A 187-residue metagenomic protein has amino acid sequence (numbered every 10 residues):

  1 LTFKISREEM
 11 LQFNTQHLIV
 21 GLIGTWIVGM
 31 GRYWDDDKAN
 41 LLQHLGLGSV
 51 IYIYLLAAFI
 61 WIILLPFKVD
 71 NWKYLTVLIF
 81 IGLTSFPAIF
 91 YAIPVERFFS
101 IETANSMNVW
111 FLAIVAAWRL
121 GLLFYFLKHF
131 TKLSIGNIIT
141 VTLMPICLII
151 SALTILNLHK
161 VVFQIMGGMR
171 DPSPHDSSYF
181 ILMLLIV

Functional and structural regions predicted by a protein language model:
T2-I79: Selected alpha-helical membrane-embedding segments in polytopic membrane proteins
L18-G21, N71, T140, I181-I186: Hydrophobic H-region at the start of alpha-helical membrane spans
I23-M30, L56-W61, I146-L153, I181-V187: Hydrophobic core of alpha-helical transmembrane segments in multi-pass integral membrane proteins
G31-A39, I93-I101, N157-F163, G167: Juxtamembrane "helix-exit" motif on the non-cytosolic side of transmembrane helices
N40-G48, T76, E102-L112, G167-S173: Non-cytosolic membrane-interface motifs at loop->transmembrane helix junctions
G48-A57, W110-A117, S173-V187: Hydrophobic transmembrane alpha-helix bundles
W61-N157: Hydrophobic alpha-helical transmembrane segments and adjacent short intramembrane/lumenal linkers of inner/organellar
L148, A152, L156, V161-V187: Transmembrane alpha-helices
